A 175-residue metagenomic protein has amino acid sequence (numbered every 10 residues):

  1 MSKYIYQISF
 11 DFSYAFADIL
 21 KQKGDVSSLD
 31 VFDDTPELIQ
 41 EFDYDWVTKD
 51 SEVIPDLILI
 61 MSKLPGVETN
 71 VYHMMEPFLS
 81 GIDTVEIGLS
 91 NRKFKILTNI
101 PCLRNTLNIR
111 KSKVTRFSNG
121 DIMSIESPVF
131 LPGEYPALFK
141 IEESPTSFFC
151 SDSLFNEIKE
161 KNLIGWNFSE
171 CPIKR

Functional and structural regions predicted by a protein language model:
M1-R175: Phosphate/anion-contacting hairpin/loop surfaces
